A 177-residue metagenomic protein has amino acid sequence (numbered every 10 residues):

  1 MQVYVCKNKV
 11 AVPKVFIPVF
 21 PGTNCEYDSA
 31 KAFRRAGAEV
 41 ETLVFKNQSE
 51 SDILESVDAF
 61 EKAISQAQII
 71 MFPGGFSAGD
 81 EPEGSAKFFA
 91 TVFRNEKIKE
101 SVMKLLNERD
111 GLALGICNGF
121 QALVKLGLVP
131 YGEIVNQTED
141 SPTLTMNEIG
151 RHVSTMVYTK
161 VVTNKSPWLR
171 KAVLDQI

Functional and structural regions predicted by a protein language model:
M1-I116, F120-M156, K160, R170-D175: N-terminal beta1-alpha1 cap of cysteine-dependent amidohydrolase-like domains
K165-L169: Short helix-loop capping/hinge motifs at secondary-structure junctions, enriched in acidic/polar residues
